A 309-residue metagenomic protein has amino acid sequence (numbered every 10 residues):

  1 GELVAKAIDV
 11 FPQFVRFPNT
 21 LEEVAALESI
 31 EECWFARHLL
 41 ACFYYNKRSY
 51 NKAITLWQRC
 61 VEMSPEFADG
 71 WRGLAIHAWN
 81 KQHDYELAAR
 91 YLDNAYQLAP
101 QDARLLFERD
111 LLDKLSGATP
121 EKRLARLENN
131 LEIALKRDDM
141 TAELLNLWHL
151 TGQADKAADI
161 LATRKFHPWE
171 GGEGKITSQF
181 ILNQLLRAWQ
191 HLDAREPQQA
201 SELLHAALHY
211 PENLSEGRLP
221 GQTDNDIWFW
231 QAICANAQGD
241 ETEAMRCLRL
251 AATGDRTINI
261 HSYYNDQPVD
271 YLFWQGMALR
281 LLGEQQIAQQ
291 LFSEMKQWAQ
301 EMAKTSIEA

Functional and structural regions predicted by a protein language model:
P12-V24, K47-R59, K81-N94, S116-R126 (+3 more regions): Structural signature of tandem alpha-helical TPR/SEL1-like repeats, specifically the intra-repeat loop/turn
V24-L27, W57, L92, L127 (+4 more regions): Hydrophobic/aromatic packing residues within the alpha-helices of TPR/SEL1-like helical repeat arrays
E28-S29, R59-E62, D93-Q97, N129-E132 (+4 more regions): Conserved structural position within tetratricopeptide repeats
E31-E32, P65, P100, L135 (+4 more regions): Short coil turns that delineate tetratricopeptide repeat
C42, I76-H77, L111, N146 (+3 more regions): Residue-level recognition of tetratricopeptide repeat
